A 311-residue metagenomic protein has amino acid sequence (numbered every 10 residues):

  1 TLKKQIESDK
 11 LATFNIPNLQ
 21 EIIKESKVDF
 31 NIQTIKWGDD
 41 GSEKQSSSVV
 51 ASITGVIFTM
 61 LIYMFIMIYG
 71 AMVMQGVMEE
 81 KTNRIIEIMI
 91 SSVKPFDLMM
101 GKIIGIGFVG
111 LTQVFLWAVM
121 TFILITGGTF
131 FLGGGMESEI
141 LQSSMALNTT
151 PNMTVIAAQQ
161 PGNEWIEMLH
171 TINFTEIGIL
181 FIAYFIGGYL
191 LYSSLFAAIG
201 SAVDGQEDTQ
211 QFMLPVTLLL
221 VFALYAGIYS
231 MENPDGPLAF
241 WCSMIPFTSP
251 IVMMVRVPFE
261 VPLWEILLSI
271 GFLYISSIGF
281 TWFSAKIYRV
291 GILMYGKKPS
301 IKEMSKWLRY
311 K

Functional and structural regions predicted by a protein language model:
T1-M64: Transport-system extracytoplasmic interface segments
L2, W117, T121-G133: Juxtamembrane/transmembrane-helix interface segments of polytopic membrane transporters
P17-N18, T129-K311: Membrane-spanning alpha-helical segments of multipass transporters and channels
K44-S48, S52, V56, I68 (+11 more regions): Membrane-helix interfacial "entry" motifs
A51, F96, M100-W117, T121 (+2 more regions): Alpha-helical transmembrane segments of multi-pass membrane proteins
T54-M72, I182-L190, I275: Selective detector of the "anchor" transmembrane alpha-helix that sits immediately C-terminal
I66-V73, M120, L195-A198, S284: Hydrophobic/aromatic residues in alpha-helical transmembrane segments
G70-P95: Transmembrane helix boundary and interhelical loop/hinge segments in multi-pass membrane proteins
